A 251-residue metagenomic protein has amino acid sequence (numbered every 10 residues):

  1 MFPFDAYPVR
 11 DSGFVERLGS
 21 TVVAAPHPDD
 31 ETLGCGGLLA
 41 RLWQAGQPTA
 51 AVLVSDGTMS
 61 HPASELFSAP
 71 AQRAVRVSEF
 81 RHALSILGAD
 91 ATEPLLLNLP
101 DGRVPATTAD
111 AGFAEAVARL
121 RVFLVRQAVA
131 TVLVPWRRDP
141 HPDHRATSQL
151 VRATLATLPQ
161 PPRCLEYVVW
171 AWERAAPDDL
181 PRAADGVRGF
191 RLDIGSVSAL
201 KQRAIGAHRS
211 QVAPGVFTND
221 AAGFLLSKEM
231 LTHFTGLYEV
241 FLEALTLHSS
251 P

Functional and structural regions predicted by a protein language model:
M1-E166, R203-A207, A222-L225, E229-H233: Active-site beta-strand->loop->alpha-helix modules in alpha/beta enzyme cores, enriched in Gly/His/Asp(Glu)
D56-T58, D101-R103, A171-E173, S198 (+1 more regions): Residue-level detector of flexible, active-site-proximal loop/helix-junction positions within diverse enzyme catalytic
G88-T92, E173, P214: Proline-centered turn/helix-capping motifs that create local helix->coil transitions or kinks
V104, L192, F241: Short clusters of hydrophobic/aromatic residues that line enzyme substrate/ligand-binding pockets
T157-P181: Short, flexible loop segments at boundaries between secondary-structure elements
R163, G186-R188, L237: A generic structural signal for well-ordered coil/turn residues at beta-strand boundaries that shape enzyme active-site
A176-A221: A conserved mid-domain beta-alpha-beta active-site/ligand-binding segment of alpha/beta enzyme cores
V212-P251: C-terminal and late-domain segments of enzyme folds
